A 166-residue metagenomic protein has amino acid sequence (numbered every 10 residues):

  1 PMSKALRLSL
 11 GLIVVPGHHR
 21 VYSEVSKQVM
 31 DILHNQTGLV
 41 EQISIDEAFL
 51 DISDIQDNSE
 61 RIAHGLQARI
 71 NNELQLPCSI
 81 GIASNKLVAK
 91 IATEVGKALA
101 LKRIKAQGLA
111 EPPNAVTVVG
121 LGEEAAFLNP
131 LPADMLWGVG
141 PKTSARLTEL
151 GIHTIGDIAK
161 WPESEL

Functional and structural regions predicted by a protein language model:
P1-L166: Gly/Gly-Pro- and Ser/Thr-rich, intrinsically disordered tail segments characteristic of DNA damage-repair and tolerance
